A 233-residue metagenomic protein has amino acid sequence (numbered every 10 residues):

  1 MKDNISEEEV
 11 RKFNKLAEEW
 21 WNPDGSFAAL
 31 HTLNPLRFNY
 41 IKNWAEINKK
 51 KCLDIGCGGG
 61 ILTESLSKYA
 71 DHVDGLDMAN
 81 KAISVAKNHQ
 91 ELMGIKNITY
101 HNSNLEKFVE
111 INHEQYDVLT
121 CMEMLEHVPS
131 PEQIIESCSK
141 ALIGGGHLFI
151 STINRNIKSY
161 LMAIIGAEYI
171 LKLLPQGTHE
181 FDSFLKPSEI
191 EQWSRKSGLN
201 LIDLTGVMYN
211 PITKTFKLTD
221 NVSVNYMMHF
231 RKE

Functional and structural regions predicted by a protein language model:
M1-W21: N-terminal, positively charged/glycine-rich alpha-helical extensions of SAM-dependent methyltransferases
H31-K50: Conserved alpha-helix/loop element of class I SAM-dependent methyltransferases that forms part of the SAM/SAH-binding
K50-G56: Conserved class I S-adenosyl-L-methionine
I61-K107: Class I SAM-dependent methyltransferase SAM/SAH-binding core
T120: A conserved beta-strand element that flanks and buttresses the S-adenosyl-L-methionine
E132-G144: A short glycine-rich, Lys/Arg-flanked "PGG" loop and its adjoining helix->strand segment in the class I
F149-L171: Conserved class I S-adenosyl-L-methionine
K172-E189: Acceptor-substrate binding/catalytic loop of class I
